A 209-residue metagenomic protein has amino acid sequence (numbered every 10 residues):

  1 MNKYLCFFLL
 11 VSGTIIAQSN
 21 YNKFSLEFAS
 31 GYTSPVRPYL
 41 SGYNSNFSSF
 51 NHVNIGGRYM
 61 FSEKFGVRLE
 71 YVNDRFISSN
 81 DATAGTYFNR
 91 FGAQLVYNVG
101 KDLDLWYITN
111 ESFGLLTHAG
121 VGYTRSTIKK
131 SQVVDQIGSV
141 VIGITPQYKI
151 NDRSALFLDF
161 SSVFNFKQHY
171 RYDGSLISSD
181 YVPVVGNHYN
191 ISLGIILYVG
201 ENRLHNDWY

Functional and structural regions predicted by a protein language model:
M1-E27: Bacterial Sec-dependent N-terminal signal peptides
A17-R58, G66, I196-G200: Short glycine/proline- and aromatic-enriched beta-strand/turn motifs that initiate or cap beta-hairpins
Q18-K23, K64, K101-G114, I150-R153 (+1 more regions): Short loop/turn motifs that connect adjacent beta-strands in outer-membrane beta-barrel proteins
N22-F24, F47-V53, Y87-F91, E111-F113 (+2 more regions): Residues that define the transmembrane beta-barrel architecture of outer-membrane proteins
L26-Y32, L69-N73, T117-Y123, I144-P146 (+2 more regions): Transmembrane beta-barrel strands of outer-membrane/channel proteins
P38-Y43, S78-A84, I108, T127-Q136 (+2 more regions): Outer-membrane beta-barrel translocator domains and adjoining extracellular loop/strand segments of Gram-negative
Y59, E63-V133, Y189-V199: Gram-negative (and chloroplast) outer-membrane scaffold detector with strong preference for beta-barrel transmembrane
Y71, F76-D81, T86, I150-Y209: Predominantly the C-terminal beta-signal and adjacent terminal strand-loop region of outer-membrane beta-barrel
